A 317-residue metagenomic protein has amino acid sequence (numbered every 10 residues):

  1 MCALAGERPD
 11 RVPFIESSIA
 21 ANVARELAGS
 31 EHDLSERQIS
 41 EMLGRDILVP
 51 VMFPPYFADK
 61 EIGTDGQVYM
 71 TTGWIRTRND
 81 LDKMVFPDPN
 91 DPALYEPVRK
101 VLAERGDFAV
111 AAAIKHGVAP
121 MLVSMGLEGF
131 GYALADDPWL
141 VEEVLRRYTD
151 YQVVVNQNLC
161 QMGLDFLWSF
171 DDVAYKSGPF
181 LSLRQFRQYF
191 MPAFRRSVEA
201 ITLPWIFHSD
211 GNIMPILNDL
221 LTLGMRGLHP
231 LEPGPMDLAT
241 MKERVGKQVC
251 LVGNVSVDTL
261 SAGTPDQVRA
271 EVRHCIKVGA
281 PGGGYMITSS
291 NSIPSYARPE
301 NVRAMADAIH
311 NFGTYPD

Functional and structural regions predicted by a protein language model:
M1-H32, L48, V68-M70, R78 (+1 more regions): Active-site loop segments of alpha/beta catalytic cores
L27-A58: Segments that shape or occlude catalytic/ligand-binding pockets
M52-K60, I114-A119: Short, glycine/charge-rich beta-strand/loop segments that flank catalytic centers and engage negatively charged groups
G63: Acidic surface patches and DE-rich sequence motifs
W74: ATPase catalytic-site recognition across NTP-hydrolyzing enzymes
